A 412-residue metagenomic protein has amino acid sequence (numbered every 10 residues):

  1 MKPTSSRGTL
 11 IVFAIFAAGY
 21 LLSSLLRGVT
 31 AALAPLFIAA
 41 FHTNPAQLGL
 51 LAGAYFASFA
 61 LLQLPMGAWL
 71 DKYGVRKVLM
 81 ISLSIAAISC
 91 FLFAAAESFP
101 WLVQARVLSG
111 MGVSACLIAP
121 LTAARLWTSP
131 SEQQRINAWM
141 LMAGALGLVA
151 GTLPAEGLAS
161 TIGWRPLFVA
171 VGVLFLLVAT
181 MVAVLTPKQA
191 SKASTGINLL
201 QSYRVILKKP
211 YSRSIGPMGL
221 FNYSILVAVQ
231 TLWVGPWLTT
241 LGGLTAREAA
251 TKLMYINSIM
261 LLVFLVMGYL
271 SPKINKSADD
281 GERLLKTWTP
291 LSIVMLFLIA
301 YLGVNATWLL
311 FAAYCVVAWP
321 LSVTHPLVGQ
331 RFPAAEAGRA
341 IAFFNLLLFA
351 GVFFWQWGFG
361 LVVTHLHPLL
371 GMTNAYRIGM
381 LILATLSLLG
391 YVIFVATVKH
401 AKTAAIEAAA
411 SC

Functional and structural regions predicted by a protein language model:
K2-S5, P187-G216, C412: Juxtamembrane intracellular "pre-TM" segments in multi-pass secondary transporters
I11-P45, V229-G235, W355-F359: Extracytoplasmic
L26, H42, G74, A95-W101 (+3 more regions): Helix-breaking motifs and short loop linkers at transmembrane-helix boundaries and internal kinks in secondary membrane
T30-A31, Y211-M267, W355-G360: Extracytoplasmic gate region of multi-pass secondary transporters
L61-F99: Conserved MFS/SLC helix-loop-helix module at the cytosolic interface between two early adjacent transmembrane helices
F99, A105-G144: Cytoplasmic helix-loop-helix junction between adjacent transmembrane helices in 12-TM secondary transporters
W139-T186: Helix-loop-helix hairpin linking two adjacent transmembrane segments in secondary transporters
G281-T324: C-terminal transmembrane helical hairpin of 12-TM major facilitator-type secondary transporters
